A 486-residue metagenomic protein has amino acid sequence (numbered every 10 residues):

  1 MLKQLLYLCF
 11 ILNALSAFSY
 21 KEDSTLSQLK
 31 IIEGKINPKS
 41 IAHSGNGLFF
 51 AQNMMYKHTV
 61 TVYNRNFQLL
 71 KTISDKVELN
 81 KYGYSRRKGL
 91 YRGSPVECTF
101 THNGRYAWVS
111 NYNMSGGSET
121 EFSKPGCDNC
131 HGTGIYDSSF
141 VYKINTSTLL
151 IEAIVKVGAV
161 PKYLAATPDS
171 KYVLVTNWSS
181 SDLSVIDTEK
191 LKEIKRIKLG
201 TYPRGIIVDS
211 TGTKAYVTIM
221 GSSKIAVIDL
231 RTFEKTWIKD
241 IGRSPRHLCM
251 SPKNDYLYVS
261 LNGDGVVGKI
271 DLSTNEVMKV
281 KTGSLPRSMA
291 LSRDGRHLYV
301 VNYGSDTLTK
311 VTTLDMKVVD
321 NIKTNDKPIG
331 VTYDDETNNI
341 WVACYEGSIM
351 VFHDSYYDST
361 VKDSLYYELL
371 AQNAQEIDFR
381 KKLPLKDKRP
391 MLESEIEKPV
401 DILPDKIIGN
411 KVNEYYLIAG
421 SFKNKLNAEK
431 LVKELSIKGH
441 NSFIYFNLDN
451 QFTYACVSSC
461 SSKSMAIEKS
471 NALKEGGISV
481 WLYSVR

Functional and structural regions predicted by a protein language model:
Q4-N13: Sec-dependent N-terminal signal peptides
S16-E397: Predominantly soluble domains enriched in secretory-pathway, periplasmic, or organellar proteins
I36, M55-K57, G93, Y136-S139 (+4 more regions): Extracytoplasmic
M350, N413-Y416: Short structural boundary motif marking the start of a folded domain
M391-N413, K423-R486: Extracytoplasmic
